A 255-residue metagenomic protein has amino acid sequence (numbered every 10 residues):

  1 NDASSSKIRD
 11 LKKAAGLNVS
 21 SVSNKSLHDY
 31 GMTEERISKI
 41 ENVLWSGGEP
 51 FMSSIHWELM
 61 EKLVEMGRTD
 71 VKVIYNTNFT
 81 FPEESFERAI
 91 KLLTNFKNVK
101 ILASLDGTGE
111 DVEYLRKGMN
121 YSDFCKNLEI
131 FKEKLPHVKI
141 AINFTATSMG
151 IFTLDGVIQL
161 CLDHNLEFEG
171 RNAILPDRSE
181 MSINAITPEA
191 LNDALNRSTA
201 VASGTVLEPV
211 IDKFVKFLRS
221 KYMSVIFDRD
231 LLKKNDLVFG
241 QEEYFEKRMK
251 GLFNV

Functional and structural regions predicted by a protein language model:
N1-S26, I37-S54, M66-S85, L93-C125 (+2 more regions): Core AdoMet radical
G31: Pre-Walker A adenine-sensing motif
E34-E35, E133: A general structural signal for short secondary-structure junctions and capping/turn motifs
W57-E61, E84-L92, T153-D155: Distinct, well-ordered alpha-helical segments
E61-V64, E129: Alpha-helical repeat scaffolds in large eukaryotic proteins
I74, T94-L105, Y121-N254: Conserved C-terminal portion of the radical SAM core fold that forms the substrate/S-adenosylmethionine-binding
